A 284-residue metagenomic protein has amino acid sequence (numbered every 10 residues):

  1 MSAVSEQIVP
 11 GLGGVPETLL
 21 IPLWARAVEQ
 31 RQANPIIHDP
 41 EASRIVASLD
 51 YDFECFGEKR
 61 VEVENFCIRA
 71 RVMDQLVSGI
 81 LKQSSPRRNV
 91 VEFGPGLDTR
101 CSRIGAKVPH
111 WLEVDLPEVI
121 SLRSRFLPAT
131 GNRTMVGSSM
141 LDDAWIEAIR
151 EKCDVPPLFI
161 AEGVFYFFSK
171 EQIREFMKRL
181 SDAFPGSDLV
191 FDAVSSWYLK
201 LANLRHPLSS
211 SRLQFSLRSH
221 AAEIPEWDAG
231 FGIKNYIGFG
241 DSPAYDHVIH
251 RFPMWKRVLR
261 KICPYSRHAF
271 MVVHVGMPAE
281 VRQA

Functional and structural regions predicted by a protein language model:
M1-V91, P95-S138, C153: Rossmann-like AdoMet
A144-D154: Short amphipathic alpha-helix with an adjacent loop that forms part of the alpha/beta core around
W145, F167-L180: A short, conserved alpha-helix within the catalytic core of class I
P156-Q172: A short SAM/SAH-binding and catalytic strip from SAM-dependent methyltransferases
L158-I160, L180-S196: Conserved beta-strand signature within the Rossmann-like core of class I S-adenosyl-L-methionine
S196-R212: Short, glycine-/aromatic-enriched active-site segment of Class I SAM-dependent methyltransferases
S211-D241: Short alpha-helix
F231-R257: Conserved catalytic loop of SAM-dependent methyltransferase domains
